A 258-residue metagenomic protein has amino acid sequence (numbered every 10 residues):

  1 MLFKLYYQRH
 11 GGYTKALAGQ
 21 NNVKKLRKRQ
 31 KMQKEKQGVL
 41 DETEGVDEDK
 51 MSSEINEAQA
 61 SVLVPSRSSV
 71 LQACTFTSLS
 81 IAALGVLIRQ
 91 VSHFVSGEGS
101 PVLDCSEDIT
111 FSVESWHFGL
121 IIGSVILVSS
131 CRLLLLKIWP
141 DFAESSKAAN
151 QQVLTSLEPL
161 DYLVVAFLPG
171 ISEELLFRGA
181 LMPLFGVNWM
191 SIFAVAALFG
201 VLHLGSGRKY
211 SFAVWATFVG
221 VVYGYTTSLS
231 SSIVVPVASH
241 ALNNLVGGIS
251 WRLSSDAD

Functional and structural regions predicted by a protein language model:
M1-K28, E35, V39: N-terminal chloroplast transit peptides
L2, A18-K24, R29, A60 (+3 more regions): Helix-centric, low-specificity signal for extended rod-like, repetitive segments
V23-Q30, Q72-A82: N-terminal accessory regions of S-adenosyl-L-methionine
K25, G38-L63, K147-D258: Transmembrane helix-loop-helix hairpins at the membrane interface of multi-pass integral membrane proteins
R29-K34, T77, F94, P183 (+2 more regions): Intrinsically disordered, low-complexity segments enriched in polar/charged small residues
V64-A73, T77, G85-S172, M182-P183 (+1 more regions): Juxtamembrane helix-loop-helix connectors linking adjacent transmembrane helices in multi-pass membrane enzymes
L79, A83, L127, A197 (+1 more regions): Hydrophobic alpha-helical transmembrane segments of multipass integral membrane proteins
